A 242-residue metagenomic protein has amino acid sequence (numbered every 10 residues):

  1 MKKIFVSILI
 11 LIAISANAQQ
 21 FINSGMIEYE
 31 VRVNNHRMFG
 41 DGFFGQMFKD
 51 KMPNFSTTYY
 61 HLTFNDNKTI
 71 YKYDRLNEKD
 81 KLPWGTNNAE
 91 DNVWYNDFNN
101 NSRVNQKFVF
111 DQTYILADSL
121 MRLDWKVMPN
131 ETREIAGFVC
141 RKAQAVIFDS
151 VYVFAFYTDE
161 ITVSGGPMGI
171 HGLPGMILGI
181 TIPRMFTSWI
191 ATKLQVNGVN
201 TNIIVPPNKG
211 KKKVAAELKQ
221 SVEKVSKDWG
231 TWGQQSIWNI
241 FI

Functional and structural regions predicted by a protein language model:
I4-I14: Sec-dependent N-terminal signal peptides
N17: Substrate-binding cleft and catalytic face of glycoside hydrolase catalytic domains, especially the flexible beta-alpha
Q20-I242: Extended soluble regions of mature proteins
